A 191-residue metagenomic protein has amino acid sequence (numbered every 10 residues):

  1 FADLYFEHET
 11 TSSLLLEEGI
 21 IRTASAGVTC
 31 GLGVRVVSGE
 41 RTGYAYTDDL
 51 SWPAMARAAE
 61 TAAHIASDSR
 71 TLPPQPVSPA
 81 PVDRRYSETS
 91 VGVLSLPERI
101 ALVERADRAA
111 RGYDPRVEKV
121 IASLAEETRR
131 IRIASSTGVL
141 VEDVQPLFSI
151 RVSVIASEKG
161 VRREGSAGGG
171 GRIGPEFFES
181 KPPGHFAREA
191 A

Functional and structural regions predicted by a protein language model:
F1-A191: Active-site bordering "gate/hinge" segments that shape substrate access to catalytic or cofactor-binding pockets
